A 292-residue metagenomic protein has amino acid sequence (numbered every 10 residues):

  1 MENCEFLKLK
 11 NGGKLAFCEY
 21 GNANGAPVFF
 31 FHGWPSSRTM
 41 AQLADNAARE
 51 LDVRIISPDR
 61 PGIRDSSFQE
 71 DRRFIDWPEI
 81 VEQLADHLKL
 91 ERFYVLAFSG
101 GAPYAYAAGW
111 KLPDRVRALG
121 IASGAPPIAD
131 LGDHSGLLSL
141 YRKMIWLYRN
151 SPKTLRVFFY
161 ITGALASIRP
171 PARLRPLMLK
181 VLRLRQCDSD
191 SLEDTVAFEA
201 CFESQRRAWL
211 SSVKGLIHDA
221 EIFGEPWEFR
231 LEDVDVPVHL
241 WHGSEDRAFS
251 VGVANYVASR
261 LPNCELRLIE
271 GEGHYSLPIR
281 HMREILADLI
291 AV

Functional and structural regions predicted by a protein language model:
G33-N46: The serine-hydrolase catalytic nucleophile loop
A48-S67: Conserved alpha/beta-hydrolase
D76-Y94: Conserved acidic catalytic loop of the alpha/beta-hydrolase fold
E91-G136: Conserved hydrolase catalytic core segment
L140-F229: Alpha/beta-hydrolase
V234, L240-H242, D246: Short beta-strand/loop motif that positions the catalytic acidic residue of the alpha/beta-hydrolase fold
R247-V253: Conserved alpha/beta-hydrolase "acid-adjacent" motif
N263-V292: Catalytic active-site module of serine/aspartate enzymes centered on a nucleophile-bearing elbow/loop
